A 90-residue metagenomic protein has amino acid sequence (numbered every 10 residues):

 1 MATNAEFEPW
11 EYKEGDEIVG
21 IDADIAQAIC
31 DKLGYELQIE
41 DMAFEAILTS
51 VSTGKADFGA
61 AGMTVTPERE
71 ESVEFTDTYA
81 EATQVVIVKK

Functional and structural regions predicted by a protein language model:
M1-G62: Extracytoplasmic small-molecule ligand-binding "clamshell" domains of the periplasmic binding protein/Venus flytrap
P9-Y12, P67-S72: A short, acidic/glycine-rich surface segment
D31, S52, P67-R69, T78-E81: Extracellular/periplasmic catalytic domains that process cell-envelope and extracellular macromolecules
Y35, A43-A46, M63-V65, D77-K90: A conserved helix-loop-strand patch within extracytoplasmic ligand-binding domains of the periplasmic binding
G54-K55, E74-T76: Short low-complexity, flexible loop/linker segments enriched in glycine and/or proline with clustered acidic
